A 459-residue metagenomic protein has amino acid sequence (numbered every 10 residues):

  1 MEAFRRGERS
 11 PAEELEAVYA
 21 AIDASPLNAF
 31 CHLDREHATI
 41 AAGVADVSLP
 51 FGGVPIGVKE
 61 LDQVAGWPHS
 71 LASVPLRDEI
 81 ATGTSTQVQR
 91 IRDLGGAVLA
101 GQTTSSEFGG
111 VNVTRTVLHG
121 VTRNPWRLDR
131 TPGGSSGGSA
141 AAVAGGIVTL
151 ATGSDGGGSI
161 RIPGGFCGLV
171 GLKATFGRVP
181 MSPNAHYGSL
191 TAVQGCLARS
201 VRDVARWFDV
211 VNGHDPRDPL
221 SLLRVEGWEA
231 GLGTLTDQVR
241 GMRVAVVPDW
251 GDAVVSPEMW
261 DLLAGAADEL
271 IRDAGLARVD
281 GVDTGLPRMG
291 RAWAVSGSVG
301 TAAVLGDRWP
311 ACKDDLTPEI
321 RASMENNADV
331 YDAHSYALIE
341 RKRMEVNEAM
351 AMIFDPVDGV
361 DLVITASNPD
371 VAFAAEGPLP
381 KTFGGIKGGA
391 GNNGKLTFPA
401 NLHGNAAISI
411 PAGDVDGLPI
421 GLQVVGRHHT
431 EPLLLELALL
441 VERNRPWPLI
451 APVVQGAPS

Functional and structural regions predicted by a protein language model:
M1-G156, A274: Gly/Ser-rich catalytic/binding loops embedded in alpha/beta enzyme cores
M1-R6, P75-E79, A192-R199, M324-Y331 (+1 more regions): Short, well-ordered beta-strand elements within core beta-sheets of diverse protein domains
P11-E16, G43, E229-A230, P257-V282 (+3 more regions): Acyltransferase
V18, G53, K59, D93 (+3 more regions): Glycine-rich, small-residue loops and helix-cap segments that act as flexible hinges at active-site edges
F51-L71, Q238-V247, V295-E348, S409-P419: Short helix-loop capping/hinge segments that flank enzyme active sites or metal/cofactor-binding pockets
H69-D78, S256-P257, F373-P380: Glycine/threonine-rich flexible loop motifs
G83-S85, Q89-D215, N401-D414, L418-G421: Short glycine/serine-rich loop segments
K173-D261, R445-S459: A short helix-breaking turn/cap at a secondary-structure junction
